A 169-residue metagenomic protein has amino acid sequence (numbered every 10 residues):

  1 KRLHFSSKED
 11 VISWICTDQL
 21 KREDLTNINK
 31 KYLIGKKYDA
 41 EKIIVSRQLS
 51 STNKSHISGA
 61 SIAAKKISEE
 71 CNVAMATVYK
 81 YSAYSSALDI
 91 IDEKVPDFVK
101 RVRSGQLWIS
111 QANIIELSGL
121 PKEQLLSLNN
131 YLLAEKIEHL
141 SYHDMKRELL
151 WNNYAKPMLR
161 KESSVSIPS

Functional and structural regions predicted by a protein language model:
K1-S85, A112-S118: Amphipathic, charge-rich alpha-helical segments that serve as recognition/docking helices
M75-S166: Amphipathic alpha-helical extensions and coiled-coil-like segments
